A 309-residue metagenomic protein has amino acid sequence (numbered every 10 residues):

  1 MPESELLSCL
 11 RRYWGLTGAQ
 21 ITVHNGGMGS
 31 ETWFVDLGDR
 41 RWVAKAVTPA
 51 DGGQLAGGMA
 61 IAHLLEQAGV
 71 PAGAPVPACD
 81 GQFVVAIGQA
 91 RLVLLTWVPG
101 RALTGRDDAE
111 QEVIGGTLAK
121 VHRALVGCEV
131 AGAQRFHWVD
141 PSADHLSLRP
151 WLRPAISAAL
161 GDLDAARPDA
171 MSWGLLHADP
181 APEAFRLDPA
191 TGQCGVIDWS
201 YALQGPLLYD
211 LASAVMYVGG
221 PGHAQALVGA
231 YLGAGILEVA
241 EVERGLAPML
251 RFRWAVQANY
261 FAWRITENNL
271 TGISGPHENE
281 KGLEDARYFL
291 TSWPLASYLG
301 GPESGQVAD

Functional and structural regions predicted by a protein language model:
M1-C79, P189, S304-D309: Conserved NTP-binding catalytic cores of kinases and kinase-like/nucleotidyltransferase enzymes across multiple kinase
R12-Q20, S157-D169: Short Pro/Gly-enriched beta-strand edge/turn motifs at strand-loop
G29-G38, V43-A44, P75-V76, G161-Y209 (+1 more regions): Active-site acidic catalytic loop and adjacent metal/ATP-binding pocket of ATP-dependent phosphoryl transfer enzymes
D36-E129: ATP-binding pocket architecture of kinase catalytic cores
T104-P154, M171-W173: A cross-family kinase active-site recognition segment
V139, N259-D309: ATP/Mg2+ or Mg2+-diphosphate-binding catalytic cores that bind nucleotide phosphates or diphosphates via glycine-rich
L208-I236, F252-N269: Active-site activation/catalytic loop segments of kinase-like enzymes and analogous catalytic loops in related
E238-L250: All-alpha amphipathic helical-bundle segments outside canonical DNA-binding/catalytic cores that form hydrophobic
